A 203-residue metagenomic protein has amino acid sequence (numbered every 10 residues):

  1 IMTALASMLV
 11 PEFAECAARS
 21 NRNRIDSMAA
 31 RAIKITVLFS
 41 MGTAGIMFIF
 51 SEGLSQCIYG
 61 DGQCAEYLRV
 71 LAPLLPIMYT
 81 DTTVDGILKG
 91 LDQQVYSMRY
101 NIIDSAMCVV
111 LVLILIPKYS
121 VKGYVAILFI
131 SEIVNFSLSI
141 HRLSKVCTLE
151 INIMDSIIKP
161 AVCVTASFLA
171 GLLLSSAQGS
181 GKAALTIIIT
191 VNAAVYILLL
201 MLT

Functional and structural regions predicted by a protein language model:
I1-N21, D26-I33, I87: Helix-loop junctions and terminal segments of transmembrane helices in multi-pass membrane transport/translocation
T3-A6, E66-D92, Y96-I116, V121-S144 (+1 more regions): Short runs within selected transmembrane alpha-helices of multi-pass transporters and secretion channels
N23, S144-M154, G179: Membrane-interface helix-boundary motifs at transmembrane edges
D26-S40, G60-L71, L88-N101, S156: Membrane-water interface at loop-to-transmembrane-helix junctions
A30, L38, I46-P76, T82 (+1 more regions): Interfacial segments at transmembrane-helix termini and the short loops linking adjacent helices
K34-G42, P73, I77, R99 (+1 more regions): Hydrophobic alpha-helical transmembrane segments of multipass membrane transporters and ion channels, focusing on
A44-E52, C57, V70, V109 (+6 more regions): Membrane-embedded alpha-helical segments of multi-pass transporters/permeases
D104, M154-T203: Transmembrane alpha-helical segments of multi-pass transport proteins
